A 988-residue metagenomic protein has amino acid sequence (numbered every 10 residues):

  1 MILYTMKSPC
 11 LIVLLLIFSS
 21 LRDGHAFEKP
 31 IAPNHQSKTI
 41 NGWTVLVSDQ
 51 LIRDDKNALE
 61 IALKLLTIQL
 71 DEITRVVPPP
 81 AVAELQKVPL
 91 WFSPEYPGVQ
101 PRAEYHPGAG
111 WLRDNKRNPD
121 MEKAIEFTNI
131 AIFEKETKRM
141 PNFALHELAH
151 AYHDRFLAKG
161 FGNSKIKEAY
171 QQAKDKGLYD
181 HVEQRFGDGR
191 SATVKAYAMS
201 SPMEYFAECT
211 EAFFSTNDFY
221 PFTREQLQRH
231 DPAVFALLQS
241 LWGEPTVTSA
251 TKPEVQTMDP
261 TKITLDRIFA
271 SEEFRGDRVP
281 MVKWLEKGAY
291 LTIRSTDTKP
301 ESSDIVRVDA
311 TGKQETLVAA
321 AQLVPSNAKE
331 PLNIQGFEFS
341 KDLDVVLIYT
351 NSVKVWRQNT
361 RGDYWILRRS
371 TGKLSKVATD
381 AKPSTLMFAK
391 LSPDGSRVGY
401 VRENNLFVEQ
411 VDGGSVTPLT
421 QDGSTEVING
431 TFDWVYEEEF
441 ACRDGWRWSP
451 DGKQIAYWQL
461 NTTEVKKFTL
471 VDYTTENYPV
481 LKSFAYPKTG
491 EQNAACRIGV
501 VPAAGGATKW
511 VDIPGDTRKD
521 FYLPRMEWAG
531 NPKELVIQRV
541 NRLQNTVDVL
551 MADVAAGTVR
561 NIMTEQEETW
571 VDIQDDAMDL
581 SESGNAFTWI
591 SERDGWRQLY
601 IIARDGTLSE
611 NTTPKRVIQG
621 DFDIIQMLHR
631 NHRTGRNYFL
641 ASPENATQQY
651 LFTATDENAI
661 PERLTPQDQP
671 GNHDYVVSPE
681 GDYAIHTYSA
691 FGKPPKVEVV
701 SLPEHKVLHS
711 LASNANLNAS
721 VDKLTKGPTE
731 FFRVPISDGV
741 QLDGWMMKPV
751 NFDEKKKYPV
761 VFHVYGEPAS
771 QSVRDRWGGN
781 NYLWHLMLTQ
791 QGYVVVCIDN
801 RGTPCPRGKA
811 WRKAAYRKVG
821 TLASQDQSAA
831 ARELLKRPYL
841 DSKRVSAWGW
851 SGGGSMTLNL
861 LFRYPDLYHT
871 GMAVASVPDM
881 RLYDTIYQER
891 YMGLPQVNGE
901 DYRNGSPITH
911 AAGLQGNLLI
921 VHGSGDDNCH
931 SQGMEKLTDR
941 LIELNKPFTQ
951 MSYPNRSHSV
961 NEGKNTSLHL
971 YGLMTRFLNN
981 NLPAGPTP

Functional and structural regions predicted by a protein language model:
I2-L11: Bacterial N-terminal signal peptides that target proteins for export
C10-S20: Bacterial N-terminal signal peptides
G24-E28: Boundary at the C-terminal end of the N-terminal hydrophobic targeting segment
S37-I61: Acidic/histidine-rich, surface-exposed loop or edge segments in extracytoplasmic proteins
L63-D175, L419: Acidic/His-rich structured neighborhood in mature extracellular/periplasmic domains
W111-E122, E126-I130, E134, E168-T251: Metalloprotease/metallohydrolase-associated module, dominated by Zn2+-dependent proteases
A250-P695, V699-V700, K726, P988: Beta-propeller folds
G445, K466-K467, L523-R525, P532 (+3 more regions): Serine-hydrolase catalytic core recognition
